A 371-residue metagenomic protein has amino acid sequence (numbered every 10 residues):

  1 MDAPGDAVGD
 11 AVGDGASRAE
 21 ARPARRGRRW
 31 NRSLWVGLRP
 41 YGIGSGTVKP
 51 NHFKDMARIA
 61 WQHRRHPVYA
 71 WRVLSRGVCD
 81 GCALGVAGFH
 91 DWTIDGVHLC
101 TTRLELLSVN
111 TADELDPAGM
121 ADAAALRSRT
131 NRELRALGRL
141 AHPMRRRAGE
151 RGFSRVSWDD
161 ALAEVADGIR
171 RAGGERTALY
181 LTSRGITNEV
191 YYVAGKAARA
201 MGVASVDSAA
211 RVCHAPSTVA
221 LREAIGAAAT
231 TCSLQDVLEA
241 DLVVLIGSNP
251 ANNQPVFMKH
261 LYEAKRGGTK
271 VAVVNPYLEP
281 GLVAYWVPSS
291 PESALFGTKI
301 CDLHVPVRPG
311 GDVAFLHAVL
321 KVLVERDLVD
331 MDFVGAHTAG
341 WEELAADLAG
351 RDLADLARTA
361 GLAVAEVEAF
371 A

Functional and structural regions predicted by a protein language model:
M1-G85: Intrinsically disordered, low-structural-confidence terminal and linker regions
E20-P50, G138-A371: Cofactor-pocket helix-loop regions in the catalytic cores of large enzyme subunits
V78-R171, Y285, A363, A369-F370: Metallocofactor- and cofactor-centric catalytic cores in central/energy metabolism, strongly enriched
